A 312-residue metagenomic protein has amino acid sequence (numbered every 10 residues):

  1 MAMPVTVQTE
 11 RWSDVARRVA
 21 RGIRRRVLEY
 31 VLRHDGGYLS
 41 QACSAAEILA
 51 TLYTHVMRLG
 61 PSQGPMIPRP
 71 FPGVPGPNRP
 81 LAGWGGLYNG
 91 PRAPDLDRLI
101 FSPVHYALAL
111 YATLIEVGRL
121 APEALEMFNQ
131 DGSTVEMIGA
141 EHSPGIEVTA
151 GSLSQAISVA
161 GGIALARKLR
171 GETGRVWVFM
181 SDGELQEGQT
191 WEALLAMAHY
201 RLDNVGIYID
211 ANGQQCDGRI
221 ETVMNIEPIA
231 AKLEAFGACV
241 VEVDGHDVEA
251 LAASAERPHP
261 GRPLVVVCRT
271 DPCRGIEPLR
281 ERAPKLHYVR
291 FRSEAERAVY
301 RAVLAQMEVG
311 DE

Functional and structural regions predicted by a protein language model:
A20-G36, D210-N212: N-terminal capping segment at the start of a domain
C43-H199: Cofactor-binding active-site loop characterized by glycine-rich and histidine/acidic residues
G73, V248, S254-E312: Glycine/aspartate-rich loop-and-adjacent alpha/beta segment that forms the canonical ThDP
D97-L99, G174-V178, V205, P260-T270: Generic beta-sheet signal
Y111-T113, A140, Q189-W191, D217-E221 (+1 more regions): Short acidic, glycine/serine/threonine-rich loops at helix termini
E172-T173, E221-S254, Q306-D311: Conserved thiamine diphosphate
E187-N212, V265-R269: A short alpha/beta connector and helix-capping loop motif
Y200-N225, A235-F236, E242: A short, conserved beta-to-alpha structural element at the edge of catalytic cores that scaffolds binding
